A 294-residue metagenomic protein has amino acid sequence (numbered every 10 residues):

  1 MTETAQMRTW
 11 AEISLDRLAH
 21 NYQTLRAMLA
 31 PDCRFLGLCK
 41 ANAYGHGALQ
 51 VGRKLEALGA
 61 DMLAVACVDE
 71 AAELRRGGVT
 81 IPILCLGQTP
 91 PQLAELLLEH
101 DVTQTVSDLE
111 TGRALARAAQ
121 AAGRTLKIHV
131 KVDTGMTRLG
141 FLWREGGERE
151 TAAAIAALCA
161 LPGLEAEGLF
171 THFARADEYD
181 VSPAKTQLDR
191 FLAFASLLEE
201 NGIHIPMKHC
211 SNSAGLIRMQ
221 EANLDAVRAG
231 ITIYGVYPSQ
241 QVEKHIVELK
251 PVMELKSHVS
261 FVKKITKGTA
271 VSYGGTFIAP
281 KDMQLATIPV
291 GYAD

Functional and structural regions predicted by a protein language model:
M1-T103, R117, T125, E165: A charged N-terminal "starter" segment
Q6, A41-L58, R113, R117-A118 (+3 more regions): Active-site loop/helix belt of alpha/beta enzymes
I13, S107, T186: Residue-level signal for the nucleotide or nucleotide-sugar donor/cofactor binding architecture
A66, L86, S107, S211 (+1 more regions): Replace "coordinates the UDP/GDP/TDP-sugar" with "coordinates nucleotide-activated sugar donors
D69, G87-P91, D108-G112, V132-T134 (+1 more regions): Short, acidic/turn-prone active-site loops that include or flank metal/cofactor- and phosphate-binding residues
E99, T105-V106, L142-E145: Structured catalytic cores of enzymes that bind and process phosphorylated ligands/cofactors
V252-D294: Functionally critical, mid-to-C-terminal surface segments that flank or help form catalytic/ligand
